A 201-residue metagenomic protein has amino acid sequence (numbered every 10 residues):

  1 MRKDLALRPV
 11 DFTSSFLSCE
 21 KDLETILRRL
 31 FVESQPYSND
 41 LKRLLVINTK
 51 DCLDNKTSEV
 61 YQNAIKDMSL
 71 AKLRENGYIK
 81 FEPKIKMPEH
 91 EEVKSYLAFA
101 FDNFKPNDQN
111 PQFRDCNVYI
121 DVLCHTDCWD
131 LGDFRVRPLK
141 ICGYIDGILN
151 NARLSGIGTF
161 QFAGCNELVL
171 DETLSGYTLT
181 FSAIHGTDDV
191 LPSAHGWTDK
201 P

Functional and structural regions predicted by a protein language model:
M1-P106, T198-P201: Small/polar-rich, solvent-exposed N-terminal microdomains that initiate assembly or binding
R8, D130-V136: Short, conserved charged micro-motifs
P88-E92, K105-F113, L170-L174: Short, solvent-exposed beta-strand/turn "edge" segments of beta-rich domains on protein surfaces
L97, C116-I120, Y177-L179: Hydrophobic residues positioned within well-ordered beta-strands of beta-sheet architectures
F101-F104, H125, I184: Generic short beta-strand segments
F113-D130: Short acidic, glycine/tyrosine-flanked loop/strand segments centered on an H-E-D-like triad
R135-V190: Acidic-leaning, charged glycine-interspersed low-complexity segments
T187-P201: Protruding loop/beta-arch "assembly-hinge" segments enriched in small, turn-prone residues
